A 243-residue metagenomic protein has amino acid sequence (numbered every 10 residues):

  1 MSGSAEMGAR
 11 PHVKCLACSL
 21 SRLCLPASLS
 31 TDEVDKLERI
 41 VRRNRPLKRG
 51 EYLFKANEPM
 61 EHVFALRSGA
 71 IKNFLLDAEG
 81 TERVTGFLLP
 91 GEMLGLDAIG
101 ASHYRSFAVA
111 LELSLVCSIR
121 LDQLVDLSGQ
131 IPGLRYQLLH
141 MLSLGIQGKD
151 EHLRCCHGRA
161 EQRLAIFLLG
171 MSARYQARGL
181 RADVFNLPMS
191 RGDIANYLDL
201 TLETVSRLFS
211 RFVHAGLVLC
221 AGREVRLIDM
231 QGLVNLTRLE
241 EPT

Functional and structural regions predicted by a protein language model:
M1-R49, M93-L94, A98-I99: Cyclic nucleotide-binding regulatory module and flanking cytosolic helices
N44, F87, S118, P188 (+1 more regions): Short aromatic/basic micro-patch
E51-L113: Cyclic nucleotide-binding regulatory domains
S68, D122-Q123, G192, Q231: Alpha-helix/helix-capping structural signal
G86-G148: Cyclic-nucleotide recognition modules
G129-T201: Polybasic "coupling" helices that flank or enter modular domains
A173-T243: Phosphate-/nucleic-acid-contacting segments
